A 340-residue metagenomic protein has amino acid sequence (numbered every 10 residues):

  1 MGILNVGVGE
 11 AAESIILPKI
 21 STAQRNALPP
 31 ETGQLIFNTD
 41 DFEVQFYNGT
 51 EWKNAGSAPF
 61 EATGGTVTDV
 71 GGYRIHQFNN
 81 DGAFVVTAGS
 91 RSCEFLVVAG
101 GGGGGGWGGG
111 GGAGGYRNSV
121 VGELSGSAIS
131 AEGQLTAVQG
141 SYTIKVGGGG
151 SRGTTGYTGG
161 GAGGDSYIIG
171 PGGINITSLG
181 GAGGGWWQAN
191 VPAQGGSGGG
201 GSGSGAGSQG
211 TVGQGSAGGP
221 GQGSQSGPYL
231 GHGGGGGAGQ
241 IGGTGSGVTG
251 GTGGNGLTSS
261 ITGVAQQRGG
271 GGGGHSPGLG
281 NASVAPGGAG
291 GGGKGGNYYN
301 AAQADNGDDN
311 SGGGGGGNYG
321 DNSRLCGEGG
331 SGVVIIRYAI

Functional and structural regions predicted by a protein language model:
G2-D41: Extracellular/surface-exposed low-complexity repeats and stalk/linker segments enriched in Gly/Pro and small polar
A12, D41-F42, D81, G173: A generic structural motif
N38, N48, G170: Acidic surface patches and DE-rich sequence motifs
F42-T50: Short beta-strand segments and strand-loop junctions that repeat across beta-rich extracellular domains
T50-A58: Tryptophan-rich substrate-binding surfaces of secreted polymer-degrading and adhesive proteins
A58-I340: Low-complexity, glycine/proline-biased repetitive segments and flexible coils/loops
